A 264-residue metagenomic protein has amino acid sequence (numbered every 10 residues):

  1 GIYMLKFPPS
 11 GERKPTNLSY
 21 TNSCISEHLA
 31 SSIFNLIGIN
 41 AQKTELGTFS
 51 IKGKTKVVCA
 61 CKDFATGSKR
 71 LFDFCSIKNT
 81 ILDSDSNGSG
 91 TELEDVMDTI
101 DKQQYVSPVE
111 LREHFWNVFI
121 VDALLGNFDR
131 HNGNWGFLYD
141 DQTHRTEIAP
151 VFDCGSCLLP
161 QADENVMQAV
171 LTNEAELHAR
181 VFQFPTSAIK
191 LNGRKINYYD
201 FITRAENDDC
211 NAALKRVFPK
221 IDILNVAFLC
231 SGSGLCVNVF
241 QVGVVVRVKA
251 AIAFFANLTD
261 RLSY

Functional and structural regions predicted by a protein language model:
G1-I81: Conserved ATP-binding subdomain of kinase catalytic cores across diverse folds
S19-Y20, L138-V244, A253-A256, S263-Y264: C-terminal catalytic region of ATP-dependent kinase domains
E27, L93, N207-N211: A structural signal for well-ordered alpha-helical scaffolds and beta->alpha junctions
A41, Q103, D122-N127, A212 (+1 more regions): Short secondary-structure junctions and interdomain/linker hinges
A60-I120: ATP-dependent phospho-/nucleotidyl transfer catalytic cores
E94-D163, D260: Conserved kinase catalytic-core segment
